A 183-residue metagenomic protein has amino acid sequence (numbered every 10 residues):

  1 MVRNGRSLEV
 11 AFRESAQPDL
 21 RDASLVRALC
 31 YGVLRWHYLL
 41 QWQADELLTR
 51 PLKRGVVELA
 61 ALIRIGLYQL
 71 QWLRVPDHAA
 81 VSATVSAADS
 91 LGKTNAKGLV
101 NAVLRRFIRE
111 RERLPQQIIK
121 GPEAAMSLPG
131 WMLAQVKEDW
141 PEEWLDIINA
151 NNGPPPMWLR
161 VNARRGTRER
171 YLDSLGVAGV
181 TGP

Functional and structural regions predicted by a protein language model:
M1-P183: Class I Rossmann-like S-adenosyl-L-methionine
